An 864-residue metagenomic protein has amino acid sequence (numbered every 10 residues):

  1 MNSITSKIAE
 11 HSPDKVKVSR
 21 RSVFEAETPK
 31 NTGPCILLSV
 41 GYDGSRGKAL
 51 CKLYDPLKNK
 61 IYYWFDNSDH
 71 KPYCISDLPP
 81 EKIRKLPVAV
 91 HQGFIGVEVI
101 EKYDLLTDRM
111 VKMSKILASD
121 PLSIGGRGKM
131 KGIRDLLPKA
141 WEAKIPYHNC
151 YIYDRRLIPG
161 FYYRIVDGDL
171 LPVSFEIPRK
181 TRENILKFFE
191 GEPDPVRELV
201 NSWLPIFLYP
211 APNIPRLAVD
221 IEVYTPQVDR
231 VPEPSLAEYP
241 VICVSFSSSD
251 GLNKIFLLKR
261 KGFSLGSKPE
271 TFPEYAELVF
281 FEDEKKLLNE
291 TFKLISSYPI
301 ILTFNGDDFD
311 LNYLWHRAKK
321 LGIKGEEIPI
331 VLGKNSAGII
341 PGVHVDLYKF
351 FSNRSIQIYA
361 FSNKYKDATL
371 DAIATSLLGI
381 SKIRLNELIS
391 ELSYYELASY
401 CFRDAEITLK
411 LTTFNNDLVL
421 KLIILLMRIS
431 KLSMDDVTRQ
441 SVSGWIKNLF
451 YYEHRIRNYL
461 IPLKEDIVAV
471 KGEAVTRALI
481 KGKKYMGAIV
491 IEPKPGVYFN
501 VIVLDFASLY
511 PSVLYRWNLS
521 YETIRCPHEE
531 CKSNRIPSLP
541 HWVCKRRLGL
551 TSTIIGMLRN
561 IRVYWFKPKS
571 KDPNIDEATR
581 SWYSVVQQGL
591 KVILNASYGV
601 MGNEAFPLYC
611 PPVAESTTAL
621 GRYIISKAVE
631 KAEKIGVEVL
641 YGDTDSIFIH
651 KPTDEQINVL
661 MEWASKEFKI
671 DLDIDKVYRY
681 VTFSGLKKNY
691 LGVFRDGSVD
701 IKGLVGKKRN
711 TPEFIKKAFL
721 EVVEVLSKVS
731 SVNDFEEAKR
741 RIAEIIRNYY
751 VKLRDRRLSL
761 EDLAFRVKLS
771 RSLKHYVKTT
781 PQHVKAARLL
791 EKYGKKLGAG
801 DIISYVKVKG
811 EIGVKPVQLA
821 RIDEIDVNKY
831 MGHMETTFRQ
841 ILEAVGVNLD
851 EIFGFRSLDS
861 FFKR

Functional and structural regions predicted by a protein language model:
N2-E27, P159-K187, S390-S508, S512-W517 (+5 more regions): Common nucleic-acid-contacting/processivity interface regions adjacent to the catalytic cores of nucleic-acid enzymes
N2-R21, E27, Y103-I214: N-terminal accessory regions of nucleic-acid-interacting proteins
E10, K15-F94, G191-I300, W315 (+1 more regions): Conserved RNase H-like, two-metal-ion catalytic cores of nucleic-acid enzymes
K254-L257, G262-L278, E282, I301 (+2 more regions): Active-site-proximal helix-loop-helix substrate-binding element of RNase H-like nuclease domains
F272-L278, I295-I300, S390-E396, V490-F499 (+10 more regions): Glycine- and acidic
L311, I328-I330, K334-I340, V468-M601 (+1 more regions): Catalytic nucleotidyl-transfer cores of nucleotide-processing enzymes
R562, G636-H650: Catalytic palm active-site di-aspartate
H650-K815: C-terminal polymerase-core module
